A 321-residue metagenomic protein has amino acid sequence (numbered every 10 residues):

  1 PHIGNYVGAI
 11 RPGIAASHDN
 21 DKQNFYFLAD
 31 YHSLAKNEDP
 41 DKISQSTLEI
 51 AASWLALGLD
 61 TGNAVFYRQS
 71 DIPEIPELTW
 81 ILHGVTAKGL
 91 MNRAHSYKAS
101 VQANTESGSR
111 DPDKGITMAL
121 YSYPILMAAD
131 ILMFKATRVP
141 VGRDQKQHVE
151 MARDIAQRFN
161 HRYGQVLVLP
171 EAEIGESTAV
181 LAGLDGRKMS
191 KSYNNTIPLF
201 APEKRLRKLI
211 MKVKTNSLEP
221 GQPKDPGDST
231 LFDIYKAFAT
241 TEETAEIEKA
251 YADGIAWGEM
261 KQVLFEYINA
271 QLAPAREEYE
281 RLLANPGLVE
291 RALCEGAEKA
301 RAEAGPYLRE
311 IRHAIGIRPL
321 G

Functional and structural regions predicted by a protein language model:
P1-A128, E280: N-terminal Rossmann-like or analogous alpha/beta NTP/dinucleotide-binding catalytic cores that position adenine
N5, Q147, R153-G321: Conserved nucleotide- and phosphate/pyrophosphate-binding catalytic cores in adenylate/nucleotidyl-handling enzymes
P12-A16, A129, A152-I155, I234: Buried hydrophobic packing segments
D21, T86-N92, M133-P140, A239-I247 (+1 more regions): Short helix-capping/linker segments at secondary-structure and domain boundaries
D39-D41, R138-G142, G221: Short, polar/flexible loop-turn hinges at active-site or ligand-entry regions and domain interfaces
A51, G58, T86-L90, A136 (+3 more regions): A generic secondary-structure signal for well-formed alpha-helical elements
E77-W80, R93-R162, L167-L184, K191 (+1 more regions): Classical nucleotidyltransferase
